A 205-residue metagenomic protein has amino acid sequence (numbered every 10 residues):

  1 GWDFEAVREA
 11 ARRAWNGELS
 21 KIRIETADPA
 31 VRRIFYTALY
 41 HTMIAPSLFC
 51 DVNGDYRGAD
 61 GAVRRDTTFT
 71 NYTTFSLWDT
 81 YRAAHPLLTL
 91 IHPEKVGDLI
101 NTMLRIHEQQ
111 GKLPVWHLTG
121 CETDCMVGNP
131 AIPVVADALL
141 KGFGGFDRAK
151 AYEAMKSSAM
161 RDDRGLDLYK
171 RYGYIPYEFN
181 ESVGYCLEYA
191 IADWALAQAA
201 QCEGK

Functional and structural regions predicted by a protein language model:
G1-N71, R105, K112-V115, G145 (+2 more regions): Acidic/polar, glycine-enriched structural segments that form the non-catalytic walls/loops of the carbohydrate-binding
F4, R8, R12, D28-R32 (+7 more regions): Solvent-exposed, acidic/flexible segments
N16-A27, R33-I34, A62-Y72, W78-T89 (+3 more regions): Glycine- and acidic
F35-C50, T73-V96, P133-F143, D193-K205: Alpha-helical support elements that line or immediately flank enzyme active sites and cofactor-binding pockets
L48-D55, P86-T89, G97-I100, P114-V115 (+1 more regions): Short, solvent-exposed loop/turn and secondary-structure capping segments
R57-R64, T80-H85, M126-I132, G144-A149: Short, surface-exposed, charge-dense and proline/glycine-enriched linear segments
K95-T102, I106-K205: Active-site cavity-forming subdomains of large catalytic enzyme subunits
